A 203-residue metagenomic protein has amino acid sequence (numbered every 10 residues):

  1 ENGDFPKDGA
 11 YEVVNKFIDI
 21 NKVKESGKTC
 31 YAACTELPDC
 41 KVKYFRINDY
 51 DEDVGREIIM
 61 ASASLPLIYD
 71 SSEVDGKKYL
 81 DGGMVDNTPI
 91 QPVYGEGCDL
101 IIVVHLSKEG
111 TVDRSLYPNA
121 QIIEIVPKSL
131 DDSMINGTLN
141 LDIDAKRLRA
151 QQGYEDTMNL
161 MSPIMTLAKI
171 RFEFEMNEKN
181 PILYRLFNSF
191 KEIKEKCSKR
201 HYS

Functional and structural regions predicted by a protein language model:
E1-S203: Patatin-like phospholipase
